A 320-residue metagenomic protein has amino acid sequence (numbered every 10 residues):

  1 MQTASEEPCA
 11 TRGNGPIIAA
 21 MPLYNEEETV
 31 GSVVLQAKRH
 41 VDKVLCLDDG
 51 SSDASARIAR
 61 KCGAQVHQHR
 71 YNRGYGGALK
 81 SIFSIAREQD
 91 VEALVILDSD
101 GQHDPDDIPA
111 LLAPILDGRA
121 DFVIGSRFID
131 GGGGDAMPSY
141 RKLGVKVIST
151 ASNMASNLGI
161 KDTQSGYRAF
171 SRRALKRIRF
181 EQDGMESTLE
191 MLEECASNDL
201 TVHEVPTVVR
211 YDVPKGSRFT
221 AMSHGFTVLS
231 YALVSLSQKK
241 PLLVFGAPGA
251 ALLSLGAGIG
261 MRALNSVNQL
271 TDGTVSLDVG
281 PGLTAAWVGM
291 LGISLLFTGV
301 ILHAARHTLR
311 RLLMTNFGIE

Functional and structural regions predicted by a protein language model:
M1-G13, N157, Q182-E320: Hydrophobic helical membrane-anchoring modules
M1-Q36: N-proximal low-complexity "stem/linker" segments adjacent to membrane-targeting elements
N14-I17, Q36-L45, A54: Short loop->beta transition adjacent to catalytic acidic/histidine clusters or analogous donor-positioning motifs
I18-P22, L45, Q68: Short hydrophobic beta-strand elements that form part of the catalytic alpha/beta core underpinning NDP-sugar/donor
E28-S32, D53-C62: Acidic helix N-cap motif at the loop->helix transition within catalytic regions of sugar-transfer enzymes
D48-A56, G101: A conserved acidic beta->alpha catalytic loop
Q65-E88, A93, P105-M185, Y211-V228: Acceptor/aglycone-binding surface of glycosyltransferases and processive sugar-polymer synthases
